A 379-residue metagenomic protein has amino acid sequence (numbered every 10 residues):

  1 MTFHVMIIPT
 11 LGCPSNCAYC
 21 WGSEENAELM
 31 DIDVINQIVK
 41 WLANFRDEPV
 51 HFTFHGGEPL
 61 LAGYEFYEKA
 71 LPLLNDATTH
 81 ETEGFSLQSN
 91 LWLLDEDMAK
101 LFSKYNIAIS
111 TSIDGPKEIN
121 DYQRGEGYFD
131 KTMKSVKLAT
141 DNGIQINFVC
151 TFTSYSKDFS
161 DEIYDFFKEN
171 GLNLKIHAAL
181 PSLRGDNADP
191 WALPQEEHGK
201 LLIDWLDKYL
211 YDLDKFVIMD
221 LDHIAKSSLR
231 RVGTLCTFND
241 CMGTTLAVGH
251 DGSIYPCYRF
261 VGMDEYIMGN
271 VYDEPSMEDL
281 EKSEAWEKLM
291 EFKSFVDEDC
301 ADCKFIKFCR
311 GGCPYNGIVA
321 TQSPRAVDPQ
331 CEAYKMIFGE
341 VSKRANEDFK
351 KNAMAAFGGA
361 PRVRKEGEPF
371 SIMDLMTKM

Functional and structural regions predicted by a protein language model:
M1-D33: Canonical Radical SAM [4Fe-4S] cluster-binding loop centered on the CxxxCxxC motif and its immediate flanking residues
F3, E48-V50, M242, D299 (+1 more regions): Exposed loop/turn and edge beta-strand positions of beta-sandwich/beta-sheet ligand-binding modules
I8, Q123-M133, K137, D141-M242 (+3 more regions): Radical SAM enzyme [4Fe-4S]-AdoMet core and its adjacent flexible, acidic and glycine-rich loops/tails across
C13, C17-C20, C236-C241, C257 (+4 more regions): Short cysteine clusters
V39-T53, A62-L193: Radical SAM/AdoMet-radical enzyme domain recognition
G57-E58: Active-site neighborhood of divalent metal-dependent phosphoester/pyrophosphate hydrolases
V261-M379: Flexible mid-to-C-terminal extensions adjoining Fe-S/redox cofactors in radical SAM and related proteins
